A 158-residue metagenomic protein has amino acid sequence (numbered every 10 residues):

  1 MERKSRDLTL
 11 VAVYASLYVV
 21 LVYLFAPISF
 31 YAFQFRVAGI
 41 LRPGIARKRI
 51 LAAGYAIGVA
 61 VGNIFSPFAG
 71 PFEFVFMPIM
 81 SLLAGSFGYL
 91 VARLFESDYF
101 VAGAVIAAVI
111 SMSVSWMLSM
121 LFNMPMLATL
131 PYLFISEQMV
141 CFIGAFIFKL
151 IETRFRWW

Functional and structural regions predicted by a protein language model:
M1-A46, I50-A53: Hydrophobic transmembrane alpha-helices
M1-K4, A56, F122-M126: Juxtamembrane loop-helix boundary motifs flanking transmembrane segments in multi-pass membrane proteins
Y18, Y55-N63: Small-polar-interrupted transmembrane alpha-helices in polytopic inner-membrane proteins
P27-Q34, I64-W158: Membrane-embedded alpha-helical hairpins and interfacial helices in multi-pass inner-membrane proteins
I45-A56, A92-V101: Membrane-helix interface "capping/anchor" motifs
A46-K48, V61-S66: Interfacial segments of multi-pass membrane proteins
